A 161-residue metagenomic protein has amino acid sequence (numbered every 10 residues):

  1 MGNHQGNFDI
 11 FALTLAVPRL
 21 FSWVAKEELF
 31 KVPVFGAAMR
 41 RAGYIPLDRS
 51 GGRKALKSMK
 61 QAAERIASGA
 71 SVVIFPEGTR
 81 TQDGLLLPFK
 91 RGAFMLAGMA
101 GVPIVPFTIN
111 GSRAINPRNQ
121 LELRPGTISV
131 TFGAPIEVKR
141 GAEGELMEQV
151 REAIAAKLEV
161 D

Functional and structural regions predicted by a protein language model:
M1-G52: Catalytic core of membrane glycerolipid acyltransferases/transacylases, capturing the structured, soluble-facing
L56-D161: Non-catalytic C-terminal accessory region of glycerolipid acyltransferases and related lyso-lipid remodeling enzymes
